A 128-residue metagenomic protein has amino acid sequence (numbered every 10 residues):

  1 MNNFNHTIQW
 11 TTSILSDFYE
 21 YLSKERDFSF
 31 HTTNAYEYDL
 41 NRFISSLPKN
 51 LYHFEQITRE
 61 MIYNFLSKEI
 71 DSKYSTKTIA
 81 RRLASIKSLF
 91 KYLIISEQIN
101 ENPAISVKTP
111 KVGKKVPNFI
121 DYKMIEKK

Functional and structural regions predicted by a protein language model:
N2-H6, S16-H31, E37-V116: N-terminal core-binding DNA-recognition domain of tyrosine recombinases/integrases
T11-I14, M124: N-terminal positioning helix adjacent to the helix-turn-helix/winged-helix DNA-binding module
K115-K128: Long, amphipathic, Lys/Arg-enriched alpha-helical "connector/arm" segment
